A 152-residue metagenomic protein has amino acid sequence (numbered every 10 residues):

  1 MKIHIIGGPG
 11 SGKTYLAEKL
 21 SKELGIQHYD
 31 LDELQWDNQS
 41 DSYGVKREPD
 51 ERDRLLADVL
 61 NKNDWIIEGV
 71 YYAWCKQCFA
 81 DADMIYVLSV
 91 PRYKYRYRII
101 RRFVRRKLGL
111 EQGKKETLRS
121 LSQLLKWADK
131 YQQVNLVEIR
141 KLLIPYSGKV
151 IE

Functional and structural regions predicted by a protein language model:
K2: Walker A (P-loop) ATP-phosphate-binding motif of ABC ATPase nucleotide-binding domains
I5: Hydrophobic anchor at the beta1->P-loop junction of P-loop NTPases
P9: The conserved Walker
K13: Conserved lysine of the Walker
E18, K22-K62: Conserved substrate/cofactor phosphate-moiety recognition/catalytic segment in nucleotide-dependent phosphotransferases
E23, W127-E152: NTP-dependent small-molecule kinase module
E51-Y97: Glycine-rich phosphate-binding loop used to anchor ATP phosphates in small-molecule kinases, encompassing both
V90-E138: A glycine- and Lys/Arg-enriched "phosphate-lid" helix/loop adjacent to the NTP-binding pocket of small-molecule kinases
